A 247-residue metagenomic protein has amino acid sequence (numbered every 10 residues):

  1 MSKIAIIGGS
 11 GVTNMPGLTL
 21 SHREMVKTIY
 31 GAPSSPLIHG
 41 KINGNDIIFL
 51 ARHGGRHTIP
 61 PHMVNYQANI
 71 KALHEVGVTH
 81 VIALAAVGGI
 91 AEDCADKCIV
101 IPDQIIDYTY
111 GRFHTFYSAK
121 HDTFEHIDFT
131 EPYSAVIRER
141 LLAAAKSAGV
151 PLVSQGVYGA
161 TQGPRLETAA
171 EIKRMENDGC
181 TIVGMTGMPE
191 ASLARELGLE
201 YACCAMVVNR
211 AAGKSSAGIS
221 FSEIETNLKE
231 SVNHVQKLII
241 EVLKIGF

Functional and structural regions predicted by a protein language model:
M1-F129: Metabolite-binding pocket within alpha/beta catalytic cores that recognizes anionic/polar moieties
I70, I172, M188-A191: Generic hydrophobic/aromatic pocket-lining and core-packing "Φ" positions
H74-G77, E176, R195: Non-catalytic positions within long, well-ordered alpha-helices that form the structural scaffold/packing of enzyme
T79-H80, T181, E200: Short acidic/polar active-site loop segments enriched in Thr and Asp
E131-N177: Active-site rim beta-loop-alpha module in soluble metabolic enzymes
M185-E223: Zn-dependent metallopeptidase/amidohydrolase metal-coordination segment
A212-F247: His/Asp/Glu-rich mid-to-C-terminal helical/loop segments that flank catalytic regions of hydrolases
